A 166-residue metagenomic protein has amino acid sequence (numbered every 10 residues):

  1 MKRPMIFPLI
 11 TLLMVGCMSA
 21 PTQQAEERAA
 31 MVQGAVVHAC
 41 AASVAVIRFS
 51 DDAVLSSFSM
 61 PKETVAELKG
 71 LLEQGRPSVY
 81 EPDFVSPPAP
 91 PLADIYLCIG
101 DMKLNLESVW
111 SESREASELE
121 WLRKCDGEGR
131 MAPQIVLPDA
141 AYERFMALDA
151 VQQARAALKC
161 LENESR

Functional and structural regions predicted by a protein language model:
M1-V15: Sec-dependent bacterial lipoprotein signal peptides
M18-R166: Function-determining sites in protein domains
